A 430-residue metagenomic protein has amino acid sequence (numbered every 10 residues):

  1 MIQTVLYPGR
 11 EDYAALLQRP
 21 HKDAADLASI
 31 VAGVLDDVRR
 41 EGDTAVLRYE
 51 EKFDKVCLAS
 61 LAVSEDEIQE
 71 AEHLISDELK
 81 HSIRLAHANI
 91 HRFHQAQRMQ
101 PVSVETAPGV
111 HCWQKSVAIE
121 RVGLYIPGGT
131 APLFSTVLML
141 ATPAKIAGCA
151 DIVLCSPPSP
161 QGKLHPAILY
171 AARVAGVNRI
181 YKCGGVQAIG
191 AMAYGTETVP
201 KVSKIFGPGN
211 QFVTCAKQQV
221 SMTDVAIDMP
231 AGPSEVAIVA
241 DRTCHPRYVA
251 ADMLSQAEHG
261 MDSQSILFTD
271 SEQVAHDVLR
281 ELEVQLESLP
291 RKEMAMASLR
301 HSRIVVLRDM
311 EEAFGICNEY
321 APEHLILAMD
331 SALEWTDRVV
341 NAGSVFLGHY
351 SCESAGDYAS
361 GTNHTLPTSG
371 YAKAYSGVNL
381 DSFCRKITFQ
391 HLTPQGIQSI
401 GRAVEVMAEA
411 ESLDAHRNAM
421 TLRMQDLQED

Functional and structural regions predicted by a protein language model:
M1-E120: N-terminal Rossmann-like NAD(P)+-binding subdomain of aldehyde/semialdehyde dehydrogenases
I2-P8, R179-G184, I304-D309: Short acidic-hydrophobic, aromatic-tinged amphipathic segments that line or gate anion-handling sites
M99-T106, V202, A226, S263-F268 (+4 more regions): Flexible, glycine/charged-enriched surface loops at secondary-structure junctions
V104-Y170: Conserved small-residue-rich beta-alpha loop and adjacent elements that most often cradle the phosphate/pyrophosphate
G176-S255, H259-Q264: Conserved NAD(P)+-binding/catalytic subdomain of aldehyde/semialdehyde dehydrogenases
S255, H259, L267-A342: A glycine- and small/hydrophobic-rich beta-loop-beta segment that serves as a flexible "lid/hinge" or phosphate-binding
M310, N318-D430: C-terminal core of ALDH-fold dehydrogenases
